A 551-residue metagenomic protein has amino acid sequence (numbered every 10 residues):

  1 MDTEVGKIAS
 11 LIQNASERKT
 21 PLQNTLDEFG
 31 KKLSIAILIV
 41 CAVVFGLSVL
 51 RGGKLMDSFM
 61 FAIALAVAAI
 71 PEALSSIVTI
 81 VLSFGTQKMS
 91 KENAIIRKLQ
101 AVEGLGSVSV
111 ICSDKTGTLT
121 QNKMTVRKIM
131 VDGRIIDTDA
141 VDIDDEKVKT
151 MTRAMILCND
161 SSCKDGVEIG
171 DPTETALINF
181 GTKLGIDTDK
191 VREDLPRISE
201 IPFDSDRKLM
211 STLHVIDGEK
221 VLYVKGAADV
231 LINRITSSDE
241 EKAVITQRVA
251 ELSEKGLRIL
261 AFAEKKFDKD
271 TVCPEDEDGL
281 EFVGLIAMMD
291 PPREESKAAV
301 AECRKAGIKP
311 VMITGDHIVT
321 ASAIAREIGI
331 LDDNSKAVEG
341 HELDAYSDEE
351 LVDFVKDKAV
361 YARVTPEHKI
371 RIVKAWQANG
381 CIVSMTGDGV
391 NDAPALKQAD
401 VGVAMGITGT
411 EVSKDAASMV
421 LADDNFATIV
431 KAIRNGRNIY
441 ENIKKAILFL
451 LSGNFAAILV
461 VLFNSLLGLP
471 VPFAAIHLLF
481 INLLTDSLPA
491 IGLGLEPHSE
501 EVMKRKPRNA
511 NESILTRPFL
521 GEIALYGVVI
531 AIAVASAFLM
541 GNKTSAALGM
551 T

Functional and structural regions predicted by a protein language model:
M1-K504, I514-L515: Conserved cytosolic headpiece of P-type ATPases
A154, C158, A531-N542: Short hydrophobic alpha-helical module
G453-A457, E522-V534: Core segments of transmembrane alpha-helices that mediate helix-helix packing or line hydrophobic substrate/ligand
S465-I476, S536-G549: Helix-coil boundary and interhelical linker segments in multi-pass alpha-helical membrane proteins
I491, M550-T551: Hydrophobic alpha-helical segments of multi-pass membrane transport proteins
R508-V529, G541, S545-M550: Membrane-water interface at loop-to-transmembrane-helix junctions
